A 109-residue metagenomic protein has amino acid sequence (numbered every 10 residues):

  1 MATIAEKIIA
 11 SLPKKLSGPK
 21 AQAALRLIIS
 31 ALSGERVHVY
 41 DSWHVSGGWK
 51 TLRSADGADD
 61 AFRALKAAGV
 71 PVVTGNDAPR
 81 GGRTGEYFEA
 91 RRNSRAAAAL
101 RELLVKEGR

Functional and structural regions predicted by a protein language model:
A2-R26, S30: Short alpha-helical segments that sit at the start of domains
P19, D59, R80: Short glycine/proline-centered loop/turn elements that form peptide/ligand docking sites
S30-H38: Short capping segments at the starts of secondary-structure elements
S42-A55: Short helix-coil junctions and helix-kink-helix linkers
L52-A67: Short amphipathic alpha-helical interaction segments
A67-D77: A short, conserved structural fragment
N76-A97: Accessory beta->alpha helical hairpin/"wing" motif in late/C-terminal subdomains of nucleic-acid enzymes
S94-R109: Short, amphipathic alpha-helical interaction segments positioned at domain boundaries
